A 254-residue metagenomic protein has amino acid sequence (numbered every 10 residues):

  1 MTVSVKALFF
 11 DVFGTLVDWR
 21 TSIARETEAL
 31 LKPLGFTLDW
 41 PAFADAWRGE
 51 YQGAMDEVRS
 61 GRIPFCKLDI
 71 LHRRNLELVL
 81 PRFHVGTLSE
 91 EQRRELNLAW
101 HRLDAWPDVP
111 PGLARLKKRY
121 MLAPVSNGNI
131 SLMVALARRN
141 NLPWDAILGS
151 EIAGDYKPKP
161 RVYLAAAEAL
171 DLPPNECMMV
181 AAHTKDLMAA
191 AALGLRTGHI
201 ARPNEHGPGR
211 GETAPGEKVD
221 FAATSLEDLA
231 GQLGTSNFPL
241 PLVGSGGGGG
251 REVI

Functional and structural regions predicted by a protein language model:
M1-L8, A114, V125-V243, G250-I254: Asp-based, Mg2+/Mn2+-dependent phosphohydrolase catalytic module
V3-P107: N-terminal helical cap/lid subdomain that shapes the substrate entry/recognition surface in HAD-like hydrolases
R20-T21, P110, K159-P160: Conserved strand-to-helix beginnings and helix N-cap segments that scaffold or border functional pockets
E50, K118-R119, S150: Structured helix-beta-strand junction loops
I70-N75, P111, R161, T224: Generic recognition of short, well-ordered alpha-helical interface segments
D108-R119: Catalytic-core regions built around general acid/base machinery
